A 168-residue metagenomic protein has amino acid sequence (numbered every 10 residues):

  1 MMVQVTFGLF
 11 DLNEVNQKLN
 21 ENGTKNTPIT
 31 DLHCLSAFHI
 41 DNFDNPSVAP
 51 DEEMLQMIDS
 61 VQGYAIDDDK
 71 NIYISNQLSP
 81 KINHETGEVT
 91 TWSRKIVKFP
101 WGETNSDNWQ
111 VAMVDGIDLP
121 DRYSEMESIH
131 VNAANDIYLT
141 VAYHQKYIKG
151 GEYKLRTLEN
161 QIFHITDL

Functional and structural regions predicted by a protein language model:
M1, I72-Y73, I137-L139: Conserved beta-propeller blade signature
M2, S79-N83, H144-I148: Short glycine/acidic-enriched loop and turn motifs that connect beta-strands
M2-T27, T86-S106, G151-L168: Beta-propeller blade signature
D11, A65, H130-A134: Alpha-helix initiation/capping motif
Q17-E52, P100-D121, F163-H164: Beta-propeller fold detector
S47-L119, E127: Loop/turn-rich, solvent-exposed surfaces of beta-rich toroidal or solenoidal domains
E127-L168: Blade-level signature of beta-propeller repeat domains, shared across WD40, Kelch, NHL, RCC1 and BNR/Asp-box propellers
